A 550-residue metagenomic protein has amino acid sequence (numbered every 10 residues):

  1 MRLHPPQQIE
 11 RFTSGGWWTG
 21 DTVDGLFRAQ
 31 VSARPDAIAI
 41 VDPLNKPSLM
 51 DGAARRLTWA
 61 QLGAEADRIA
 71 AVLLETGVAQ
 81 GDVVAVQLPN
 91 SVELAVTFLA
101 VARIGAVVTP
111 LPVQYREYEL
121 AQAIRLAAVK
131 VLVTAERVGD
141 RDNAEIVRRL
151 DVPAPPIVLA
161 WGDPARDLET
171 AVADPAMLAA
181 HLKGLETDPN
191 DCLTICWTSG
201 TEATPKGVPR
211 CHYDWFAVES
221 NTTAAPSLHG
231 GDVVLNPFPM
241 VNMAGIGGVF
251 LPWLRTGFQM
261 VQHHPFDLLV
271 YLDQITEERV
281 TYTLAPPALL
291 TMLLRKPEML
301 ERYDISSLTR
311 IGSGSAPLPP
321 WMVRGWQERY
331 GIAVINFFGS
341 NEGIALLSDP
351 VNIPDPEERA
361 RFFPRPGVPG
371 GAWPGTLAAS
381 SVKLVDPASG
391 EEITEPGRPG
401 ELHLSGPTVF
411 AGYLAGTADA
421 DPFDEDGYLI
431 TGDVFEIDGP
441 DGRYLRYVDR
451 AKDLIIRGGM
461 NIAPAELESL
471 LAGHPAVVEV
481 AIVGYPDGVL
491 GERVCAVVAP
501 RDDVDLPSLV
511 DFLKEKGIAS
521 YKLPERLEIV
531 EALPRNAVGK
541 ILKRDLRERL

Functional and structural regions predicted by a protein language model:
P5, L44-R55, V138-P189, S199: ANL superfamily adenylate-forming
W17-T19, D36-S91, A95-L99, R116-A121 (+1 more regions): Conserved AMP-binding/adenylate-forming core of the ANL superfamily
G20, P35-I38, L159-D163, P175-W197 (+3 more regions): Conserved pre-ATP/AMP-binding loop-to-beta segment of ANL
E75-T76, A106-T170, R501-V504: Structural core segment of the AMP-binding/adenylate-forming
Y115-Q122, L132-T134, T283, G406 (+4 more regions): AMP-binding/adenylate-forming catalytic core of the ANL superfamily
F216-V233, V241-Y282, L290, K296-P297: Conserved AMP-binding/adenylation subdomain of ANL enzymes
V280-A285, E298-G367, S381: Gly/Ser/Thr-rich phosphate-binding loop
A372-S381, S389-P422, I462, V504: Conserved ATP/PPi-binding loop(s) of AMP-dependent carboxylate-activating enzymes
